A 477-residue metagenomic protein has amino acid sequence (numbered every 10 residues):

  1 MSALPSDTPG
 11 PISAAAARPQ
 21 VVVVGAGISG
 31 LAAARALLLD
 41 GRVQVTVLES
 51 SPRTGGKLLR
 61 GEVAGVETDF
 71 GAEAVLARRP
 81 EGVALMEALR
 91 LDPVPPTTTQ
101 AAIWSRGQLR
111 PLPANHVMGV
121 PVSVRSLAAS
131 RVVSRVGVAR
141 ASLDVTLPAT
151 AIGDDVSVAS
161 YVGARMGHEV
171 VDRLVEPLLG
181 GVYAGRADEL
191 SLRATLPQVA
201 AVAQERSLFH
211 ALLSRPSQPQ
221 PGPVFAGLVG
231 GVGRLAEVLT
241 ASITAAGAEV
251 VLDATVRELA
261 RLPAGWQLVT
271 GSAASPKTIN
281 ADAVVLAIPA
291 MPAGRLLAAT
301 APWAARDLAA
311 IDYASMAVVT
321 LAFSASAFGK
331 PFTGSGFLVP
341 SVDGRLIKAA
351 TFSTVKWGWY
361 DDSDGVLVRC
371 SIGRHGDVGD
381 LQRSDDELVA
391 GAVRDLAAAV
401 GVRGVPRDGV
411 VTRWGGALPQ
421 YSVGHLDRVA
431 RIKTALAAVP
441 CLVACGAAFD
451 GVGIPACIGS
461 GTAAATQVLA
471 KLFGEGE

Functional and structural regions predicted by a protein language model:
S2-A16, P113-H116, P121, F332-G334 (+1 more regions): Conserved flavin/dinucleotide-binding core of flavoenzymes
S2-I12, A254-V368, H375-Q382, D386 (+1 more regions): Mid-domain catalytic core of redox enzymes that form a hydrophobic substrate pocket/lid adjacent to a catalytic redox
P19-V47: N-terminal Rossmann-like FAD-binding beta1-loop-alpha1 element of flavoenzymes
S29, R53, M291: Conserved Rossmann-like nucleotide-cofactor binding loop
L38-V63: Glycine-rich FAD pyrophosphate-binding loop
A64-A149: Dinucleotide-binding Rossmann-like beta1-alpha1 core, especially the glycine-rich loop that anchors the ADP
A84-A114, H168-V171, I243-L252, R257-W266: Feature captures the FAD/FMN-dependent oxidoreductase FAD-binding
A139-E258: Active-site/ligand-binding neighborhood in enzyme catalytic cores
